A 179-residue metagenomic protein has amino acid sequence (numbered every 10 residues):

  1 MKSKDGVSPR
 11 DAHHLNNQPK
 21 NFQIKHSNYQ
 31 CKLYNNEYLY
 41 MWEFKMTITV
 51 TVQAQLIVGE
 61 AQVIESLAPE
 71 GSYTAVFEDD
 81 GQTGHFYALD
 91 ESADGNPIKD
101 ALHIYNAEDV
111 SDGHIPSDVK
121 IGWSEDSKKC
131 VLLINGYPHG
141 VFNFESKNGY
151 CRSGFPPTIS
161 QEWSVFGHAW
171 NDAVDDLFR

Functional and structural regions predicted by a protein language model:
G6-V7: Targeting/processing segments of secretory and organellar proteins
W42, M46-V58, I134-R179: Acidic, small-residue rich beta-repeat scaffolds with periodic aromatic anchors
L56-I57, V63-G71, E78-D80, G122-S127 (+2 more regions): Blade-terminus and WD-like Trp-Asp/Gly-His loop motifs, strongest in beta-propeller folds
A88-V110, V141-I159: Surface-exposed loop/turn elements that mediate protein-protein interactions on large endomembrane-trafficking
G113-K120, S164-V165: Repeated scaffold domains used in trafficking and secretory/extracellular systems, primarily beta-propellers
